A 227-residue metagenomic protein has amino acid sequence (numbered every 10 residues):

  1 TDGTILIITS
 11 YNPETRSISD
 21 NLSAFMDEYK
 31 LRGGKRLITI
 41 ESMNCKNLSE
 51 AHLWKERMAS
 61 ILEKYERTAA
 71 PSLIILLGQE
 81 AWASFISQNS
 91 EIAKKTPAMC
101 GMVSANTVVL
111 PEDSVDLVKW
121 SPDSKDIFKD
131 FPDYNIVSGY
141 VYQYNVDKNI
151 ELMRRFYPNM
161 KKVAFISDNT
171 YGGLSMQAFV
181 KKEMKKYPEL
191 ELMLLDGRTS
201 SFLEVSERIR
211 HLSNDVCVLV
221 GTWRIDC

Functional and structural regions predicted by a protein language model:
T1-C227: Short hydrophobic alpha-helices and adjacent helix-cap/hinge residues
